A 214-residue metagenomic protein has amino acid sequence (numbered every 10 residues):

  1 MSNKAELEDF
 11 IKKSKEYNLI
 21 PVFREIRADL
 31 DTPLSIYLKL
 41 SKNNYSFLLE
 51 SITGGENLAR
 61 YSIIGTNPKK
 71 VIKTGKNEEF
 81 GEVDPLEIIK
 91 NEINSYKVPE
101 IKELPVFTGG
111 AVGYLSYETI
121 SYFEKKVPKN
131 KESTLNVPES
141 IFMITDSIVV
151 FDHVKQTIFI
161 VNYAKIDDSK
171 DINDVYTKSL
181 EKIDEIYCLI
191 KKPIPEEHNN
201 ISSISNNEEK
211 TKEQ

Functional and structural regions predicted by a protein language model:
M1-S46, S51-E82, Y122-Q214: Extended accessory regions or peripheral subdomains of proteins
I63-I64, P99-V106, I141: Short, charge-rich binding segments
L86-L104: FAD-binding glycine-rich core of flavoenzymes that anchor FAD
I101-N136: Extended, Lys/Arg-enriched charged tracts that mediate electrostatic binding to polyanionic substrates
